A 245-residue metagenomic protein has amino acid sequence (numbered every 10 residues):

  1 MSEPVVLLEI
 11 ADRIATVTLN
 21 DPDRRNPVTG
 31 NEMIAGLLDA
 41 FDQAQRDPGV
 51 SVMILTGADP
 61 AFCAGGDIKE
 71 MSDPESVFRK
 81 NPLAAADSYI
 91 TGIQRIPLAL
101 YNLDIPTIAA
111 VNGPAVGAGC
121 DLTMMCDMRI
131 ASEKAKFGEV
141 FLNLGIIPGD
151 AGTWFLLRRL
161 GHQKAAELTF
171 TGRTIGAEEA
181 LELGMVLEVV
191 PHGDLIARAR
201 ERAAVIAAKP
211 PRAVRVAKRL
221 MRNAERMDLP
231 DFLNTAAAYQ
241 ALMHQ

Functional and structural regions predicted by a protein language model:
M1-A15, G172-E178, G193-Q245: C-terminal alpha-helix plus adjacent terminal tail
M1-A58, L98: Conserved CoA-thioester-binding segment of acyl-CoA-metabolizing enzymes
V17, D21, L37, L55 (+6 more regions): Terminal peptide-recognition signature
R24, G57-I96, A115, G145 (+1 more regions): Glycine- (often His-adjacent) and acidic-residue-rich active-site loop that binds/positions the CoA thioester
P27-I34, R79-A86, H192: Flexible, glycine- and charge-enriched loops at secondary-structure boundaries
I34, I68, I93, T153 (+3 more regions): A general structural signal for well-ordered alpha-helical segments in protein cores
L98-R212, A238: Crotonase-fold acyl-CoA enzyme core
